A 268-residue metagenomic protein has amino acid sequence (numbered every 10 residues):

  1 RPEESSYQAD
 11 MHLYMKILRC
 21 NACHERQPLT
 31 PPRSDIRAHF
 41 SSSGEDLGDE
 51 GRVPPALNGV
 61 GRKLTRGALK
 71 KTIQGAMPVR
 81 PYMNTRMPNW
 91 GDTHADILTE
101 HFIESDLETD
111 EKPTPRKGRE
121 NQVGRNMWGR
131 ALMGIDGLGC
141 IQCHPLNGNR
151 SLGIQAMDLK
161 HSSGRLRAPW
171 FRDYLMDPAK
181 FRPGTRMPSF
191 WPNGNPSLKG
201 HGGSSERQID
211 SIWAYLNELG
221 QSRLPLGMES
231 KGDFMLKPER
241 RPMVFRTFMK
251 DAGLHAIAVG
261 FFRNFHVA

Functional and structural regions predicted by a protein language model:
R1, I17-P28, L69, M87-P88 (+8 more regions): The canonical Cys-X-X-Cys-His
R1-E3, R33-R62, Q74-S105, K112-R119 (+2 more regions): Axial heme c-ligation environment in periplasmic c-type cytochrome domains
R1-K16, T30, E108-I135, L224-M228: Electrostatic cytochrome c docking/interface patches
P2-N21, R26, L152-H161, S211 (+1 more regions): Repeat-solenoid scaffold signature
L18-A22, Q27-P31, M77, D106-D110 (+3 more regions): A generic secondary-structure signal for well-formed alpha-helical elements
T93, E120, G124, I135 (+2 more regions): Long, helix-rich interaction regions
E229-A268: Beta-strand-rich N-terminal accessory domains
